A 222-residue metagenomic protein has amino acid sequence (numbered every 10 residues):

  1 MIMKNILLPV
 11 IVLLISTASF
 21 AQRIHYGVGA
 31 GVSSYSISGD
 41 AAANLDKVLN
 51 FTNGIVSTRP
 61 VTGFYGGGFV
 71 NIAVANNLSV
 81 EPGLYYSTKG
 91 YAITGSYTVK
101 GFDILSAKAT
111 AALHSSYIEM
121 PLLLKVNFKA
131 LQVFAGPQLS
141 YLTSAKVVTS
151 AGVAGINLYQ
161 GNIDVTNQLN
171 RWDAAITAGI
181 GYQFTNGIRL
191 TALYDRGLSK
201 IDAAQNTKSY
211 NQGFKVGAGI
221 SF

Functional and structural regions predicted by a protein language model:
M1-G29, S221-F222: Bacterial Sec-dependent N-terminal signal peptides
T17, V74-N76, F128-A130, F184-N186 (+2 more regions): Outer-membrane beta-barrel proteins
I24, L78-V80, A130-V133, N186-A192: Repeated loop/turn-to-beta-strand initiation elements of outer-membrane beta-barrel proteins
V28-V32, F64-V74, L84-Y86, I118-V126 (+4 more regions): Residues on the lipid-exposed face of transmembrane beta-strands in outer-membrane beta-barrel proteins
S36-V61, K89-S116, L142-D173, T177 (+1 more regions): Extracellular/periplasm-exposed beta-strand and loop segments of Gram-negative cell-envelope proteins, dominated by
L193-I201: Short helix/strand-capping connector loops at secondary-structure junctions
